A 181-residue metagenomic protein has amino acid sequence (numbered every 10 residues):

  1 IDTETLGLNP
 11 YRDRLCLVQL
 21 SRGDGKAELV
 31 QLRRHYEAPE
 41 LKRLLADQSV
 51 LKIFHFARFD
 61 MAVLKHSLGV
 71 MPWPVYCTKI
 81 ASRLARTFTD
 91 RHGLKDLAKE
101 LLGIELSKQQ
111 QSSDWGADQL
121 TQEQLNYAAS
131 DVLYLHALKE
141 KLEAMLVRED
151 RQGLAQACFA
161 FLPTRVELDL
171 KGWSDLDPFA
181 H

Functional and structural regions predicted by a protein language model:
I1-H181: DEDD superfamily 3′-5′ metal-dependent exonuclease/proofreading module
